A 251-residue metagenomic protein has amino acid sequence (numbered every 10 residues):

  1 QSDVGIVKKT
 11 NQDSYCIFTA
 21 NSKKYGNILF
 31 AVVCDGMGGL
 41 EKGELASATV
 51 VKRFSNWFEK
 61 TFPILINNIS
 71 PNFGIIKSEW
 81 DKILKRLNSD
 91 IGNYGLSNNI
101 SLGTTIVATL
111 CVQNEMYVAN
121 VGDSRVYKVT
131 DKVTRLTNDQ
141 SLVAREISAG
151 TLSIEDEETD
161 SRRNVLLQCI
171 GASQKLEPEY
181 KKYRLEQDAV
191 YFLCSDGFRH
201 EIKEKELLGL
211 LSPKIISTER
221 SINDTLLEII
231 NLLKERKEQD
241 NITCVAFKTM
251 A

Functional and structural regions predicted by a protein language model:
Q1-A251: PP2C/PPM-type serine/threonine phosphatase catalytic domain
